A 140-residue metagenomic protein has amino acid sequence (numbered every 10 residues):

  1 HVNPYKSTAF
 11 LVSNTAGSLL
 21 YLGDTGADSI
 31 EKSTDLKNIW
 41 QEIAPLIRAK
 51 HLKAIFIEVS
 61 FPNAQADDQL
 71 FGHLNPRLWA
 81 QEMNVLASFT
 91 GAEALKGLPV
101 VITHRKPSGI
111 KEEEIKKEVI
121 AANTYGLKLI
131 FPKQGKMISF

Functional and structural regions predicted by a protein language model:
H1-A44, I138-F140: Core dinuclear metal-dependent hydrolase active-site scaffold
S18, D28-K133: Cap/insert and terminal regions of metallo-dependent hydrolase folds
